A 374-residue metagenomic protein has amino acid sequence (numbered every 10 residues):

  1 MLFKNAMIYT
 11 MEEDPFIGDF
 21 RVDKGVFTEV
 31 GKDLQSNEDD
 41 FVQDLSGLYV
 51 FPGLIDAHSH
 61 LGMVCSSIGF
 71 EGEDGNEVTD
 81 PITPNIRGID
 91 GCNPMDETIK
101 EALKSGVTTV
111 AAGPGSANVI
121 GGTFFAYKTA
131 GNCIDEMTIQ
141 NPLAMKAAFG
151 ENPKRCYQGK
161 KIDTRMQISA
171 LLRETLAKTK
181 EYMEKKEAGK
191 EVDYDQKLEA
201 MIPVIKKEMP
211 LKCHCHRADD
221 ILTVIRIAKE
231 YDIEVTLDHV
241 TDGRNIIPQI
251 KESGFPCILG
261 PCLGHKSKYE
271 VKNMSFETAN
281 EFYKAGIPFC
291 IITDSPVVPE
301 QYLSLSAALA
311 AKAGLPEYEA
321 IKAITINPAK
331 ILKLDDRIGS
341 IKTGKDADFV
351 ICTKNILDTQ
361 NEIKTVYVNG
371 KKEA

Functional and structural regions predicted by a protein language model:
M1-N37, S46-V50, K371: N-terminal metal-binding scaffold of metallo-dependent hydrolase/deaminase domains
A6, F20, G25, G47 (+10 more regions): Divalent metal-coordination and catalytic microenvironments
A6-T10, G18, K330, K342-A374: C-terminal cap of metal-dependent C-N hydrolases
L48-P114: Metal-associated gating/positioning segment near the N- to mid-region
S66-S67, E73-V78, T83-N85, P210 (+3 more regions): His/Asp/Glu-enriched, well-ordered alpha-helical/loop segment that forms or immediately abuts the divalent-metal
P81-R87, M95-A130, I139-N152, E208-L211 (+2 more regions): Divalent metal-dependent hydrolysis catalytic cores, especially in the metallo-beta-lactamase
A126-R226, E230, K268, P296: Metal-coordinating catalytic core of metallo-dependent amide/deamination hydrolases
A228-V235, K251-I258, G286-P288: Glycine-enriched alpha-helix->loop->beta-strand junction motifs that scaffold or abut catalytic
